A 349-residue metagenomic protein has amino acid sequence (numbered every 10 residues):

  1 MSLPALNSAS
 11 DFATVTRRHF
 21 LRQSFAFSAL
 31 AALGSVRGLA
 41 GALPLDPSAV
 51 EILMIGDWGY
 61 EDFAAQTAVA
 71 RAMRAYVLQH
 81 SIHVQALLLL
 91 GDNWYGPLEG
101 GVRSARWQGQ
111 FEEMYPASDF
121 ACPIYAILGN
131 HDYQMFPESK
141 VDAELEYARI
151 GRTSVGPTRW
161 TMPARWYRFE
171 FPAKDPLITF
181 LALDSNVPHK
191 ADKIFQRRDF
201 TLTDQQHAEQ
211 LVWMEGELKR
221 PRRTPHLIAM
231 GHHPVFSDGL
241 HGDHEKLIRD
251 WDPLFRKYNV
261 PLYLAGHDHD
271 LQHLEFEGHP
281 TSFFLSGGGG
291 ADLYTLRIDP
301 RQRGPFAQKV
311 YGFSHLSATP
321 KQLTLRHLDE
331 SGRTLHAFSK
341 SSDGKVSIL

Functional and structural regions predicted by a protein language model:
M1-T16: N-terminal secretory signal peptides
N7, R22-S28, P47, I82: Short, surface-exposed linear motifs at loops/turns and structural transition points
A13-R22, A29-P44: N-terminal twin-arginine translocation
L39-A105, D204, E209, D238: N-terminal active-site segment of His-dependent metallophosphoesterases
D46, L296, F306-L349: A short C-terminal boundary segment appended to hydrolase-like catalytic domains
D46, Y95-L227, G242-L262, H269-T319: Extended active-site neighborhood of metal-dependent phosphoesterases/phosphodiesterases
I52-M54, L87-L89, A126, A229 (+1 more regions): Residue-level marker for buried hydrophobic side chains located in beta-strands that build the well-ordered beta-sheet
P234: Active-site beta-loop-alpha junctions enriched in small/polar residues
